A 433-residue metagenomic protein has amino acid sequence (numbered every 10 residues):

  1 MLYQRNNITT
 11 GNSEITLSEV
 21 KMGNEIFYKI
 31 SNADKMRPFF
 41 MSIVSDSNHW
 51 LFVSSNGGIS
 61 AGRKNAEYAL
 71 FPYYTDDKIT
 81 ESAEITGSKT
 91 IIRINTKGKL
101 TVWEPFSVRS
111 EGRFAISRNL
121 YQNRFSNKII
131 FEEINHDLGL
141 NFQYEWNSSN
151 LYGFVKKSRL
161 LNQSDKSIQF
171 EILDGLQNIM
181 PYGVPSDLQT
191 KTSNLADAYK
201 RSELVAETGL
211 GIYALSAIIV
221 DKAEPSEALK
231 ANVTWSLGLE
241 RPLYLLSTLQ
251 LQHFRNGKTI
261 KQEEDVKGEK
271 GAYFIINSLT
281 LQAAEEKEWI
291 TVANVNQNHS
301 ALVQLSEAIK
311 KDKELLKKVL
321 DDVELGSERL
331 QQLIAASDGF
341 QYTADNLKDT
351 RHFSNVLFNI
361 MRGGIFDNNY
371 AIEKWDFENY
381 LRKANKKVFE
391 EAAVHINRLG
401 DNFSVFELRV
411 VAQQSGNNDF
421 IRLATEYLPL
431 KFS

Functional and structural regions predicted by a protein language model:
M1-S433: Anionic coordination/interaction segments
